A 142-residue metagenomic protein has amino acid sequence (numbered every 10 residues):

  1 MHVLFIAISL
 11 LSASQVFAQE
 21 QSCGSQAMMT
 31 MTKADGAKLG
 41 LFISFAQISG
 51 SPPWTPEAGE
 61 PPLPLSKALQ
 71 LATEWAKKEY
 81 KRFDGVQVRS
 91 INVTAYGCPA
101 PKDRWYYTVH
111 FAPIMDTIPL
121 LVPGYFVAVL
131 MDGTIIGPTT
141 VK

Functional and structural regions predicted by a protein language model:
H2-A13: Bacterial N-terminal signal peptides
S14-Q19: Sec/Tat signal peptide C-region and signal peptidase I cleavage site
Q21-M29, V88-K142: Exposed beta-strand-loop-beta-strand "reactive/processing" segments of non-cytosolic proteins
A27-Q47: Non-catalytic architectural context of zinc metalloproteases
L41-E60: Acidic/histidine-rich, surface-exposed loop or edge segments in extracytoplasmic proteins
W54-T94: Short, non-transmembrane alpha-helical segments in secretory-pathway proteins
